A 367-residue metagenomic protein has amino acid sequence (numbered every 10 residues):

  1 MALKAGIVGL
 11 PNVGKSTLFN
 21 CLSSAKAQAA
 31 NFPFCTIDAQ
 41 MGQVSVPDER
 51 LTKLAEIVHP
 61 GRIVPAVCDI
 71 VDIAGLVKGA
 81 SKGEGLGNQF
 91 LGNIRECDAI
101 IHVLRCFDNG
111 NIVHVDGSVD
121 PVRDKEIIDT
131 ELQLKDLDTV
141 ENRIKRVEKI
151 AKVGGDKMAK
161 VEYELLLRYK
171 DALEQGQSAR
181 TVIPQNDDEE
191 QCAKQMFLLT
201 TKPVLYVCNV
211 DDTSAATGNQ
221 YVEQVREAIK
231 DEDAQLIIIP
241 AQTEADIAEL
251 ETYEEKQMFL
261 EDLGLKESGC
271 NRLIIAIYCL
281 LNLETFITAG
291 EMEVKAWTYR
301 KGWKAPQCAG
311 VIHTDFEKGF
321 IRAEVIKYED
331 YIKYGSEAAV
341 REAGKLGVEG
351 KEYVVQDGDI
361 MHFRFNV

Functional and structural regions predicted by a protein language model:
M1-V113, V122, R143, V147: Conserved G1/Walker A P-loop phosphate-binding module
L3-V8, V13, F19, R146-V354 (+2 more regions): C-terminal-of-GTPase-core extension/linker across diverse P-loop GTPases
S24-A25, R50-L51, G75-V77, R105-N111 (+5 more regions): Conserved nucleotide-binding/hydrolysis micro-motifs of P-loop NTPases
A30-N31, I112-D116, G218-Q220, L250: Short amphipathic alpha-helical segments
F34, D48-L51, V64-I70, E84-D98 (+9 more regions): Amphipathic alpha-helical transducer elements in NTP-driven molecular machines
L76-K82, G117-L132, A151-M158, G264: Flexible beta-alpha connector loops of hexameric P-loop NTPases
R95, A99-H102, F107-K135, T139-N142 (+2 more regions): Switch/coupling subdomain of P-loop NTPase systems
E96, Q356-D357: Short, flexible surface segments
